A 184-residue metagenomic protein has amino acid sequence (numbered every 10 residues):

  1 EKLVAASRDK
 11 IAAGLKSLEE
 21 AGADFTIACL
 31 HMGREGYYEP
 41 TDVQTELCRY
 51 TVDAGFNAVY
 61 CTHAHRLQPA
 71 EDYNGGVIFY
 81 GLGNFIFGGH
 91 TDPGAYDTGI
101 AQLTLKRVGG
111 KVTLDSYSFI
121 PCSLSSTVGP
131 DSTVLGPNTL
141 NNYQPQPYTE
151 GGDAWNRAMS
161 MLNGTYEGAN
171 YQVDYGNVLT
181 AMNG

Functional and structural regions predicted by a protein language model:
E1-G184: Acidic, metal/ion-coordinating pockets
